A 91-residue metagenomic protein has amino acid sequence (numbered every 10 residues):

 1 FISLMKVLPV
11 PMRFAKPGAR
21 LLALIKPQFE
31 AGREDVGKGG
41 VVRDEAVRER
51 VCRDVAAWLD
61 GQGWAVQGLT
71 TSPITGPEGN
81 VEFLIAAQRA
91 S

Functional and structural regions predicted by a protein language model:
F1-L8, E49-C52: Amphipathic alpha-helical transducer elements in NTP-driven molecular machines
I2, Q28-A31, I74-T75: Conserved nucleotide-binding/hydrolysis micro-motifs of P-loop NTPases
M5-L22: A short glycine-rich, Lys/Arg-flanked "PGG" loop and its adjoining helix->strand segment in the class I
I25-D44: Short, glycine-/aromatic-enriched active-site segment of Class I SAM-dependent methyltransferases
R48-Q62: Short alpha-helix
W64-P73: Conserved S-adenosyl-L-methionine
I74-S91: Core SAM-dependent methyltransferase catalytic element
